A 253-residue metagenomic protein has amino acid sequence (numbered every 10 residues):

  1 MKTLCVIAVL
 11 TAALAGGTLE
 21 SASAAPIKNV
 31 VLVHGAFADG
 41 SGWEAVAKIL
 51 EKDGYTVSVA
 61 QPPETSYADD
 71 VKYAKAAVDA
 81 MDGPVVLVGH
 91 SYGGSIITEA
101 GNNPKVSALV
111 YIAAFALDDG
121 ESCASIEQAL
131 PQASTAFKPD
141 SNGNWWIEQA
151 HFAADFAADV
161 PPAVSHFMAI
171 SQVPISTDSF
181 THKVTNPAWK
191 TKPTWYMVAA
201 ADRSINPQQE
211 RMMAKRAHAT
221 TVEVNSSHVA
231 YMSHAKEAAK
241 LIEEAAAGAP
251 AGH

Functional and structural regions predicted by a protein language model:
A13-S21: C-terminal segment of classical bacterial N-terminal signal peptides
A25-D82: Active-site catalytic motif of lipid deacylating hydrolases and related acyltransferases
A60-P62, V222-S227: Short glycine-rich catalytic loops that host catalytic nucleophiles or stabilize transition states across multiple
V88-G93, I97: Gly/Ala-rich beta-loop-alpha elbow adjacent to hydrolase catalytic centers
K105-V106, V110-Q149, S176-F180: Flexible "cap/lid" loop of the alpha/beta hydrolase fold
L109, W195-D202: Conserved strand-to-loop "acid loop" that flanks and positions the catalytic carboxylate
F167-W189: Active-site nucleophile elbow and catalytic-triad environment of alpha/beta-hydrolase enzymes
A200-N225, M232, E237, A245: Conserved loop-alpha-helix segment in the C-terminal half of the alpha/beta-hydrolase fold that carries the catalytic
